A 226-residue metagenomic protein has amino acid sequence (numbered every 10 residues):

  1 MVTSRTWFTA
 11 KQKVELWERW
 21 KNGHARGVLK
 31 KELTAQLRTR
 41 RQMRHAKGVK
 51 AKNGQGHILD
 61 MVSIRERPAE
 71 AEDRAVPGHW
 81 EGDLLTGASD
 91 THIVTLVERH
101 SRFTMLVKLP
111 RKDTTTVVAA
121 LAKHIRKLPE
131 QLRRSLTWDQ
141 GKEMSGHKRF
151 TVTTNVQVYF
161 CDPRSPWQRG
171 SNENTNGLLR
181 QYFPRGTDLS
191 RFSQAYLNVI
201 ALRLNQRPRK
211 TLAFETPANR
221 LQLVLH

Functional and structural regions predicted by a protein language model:
F8-A25: Short, amphipathic alpha-helical "recognition" segments used to contact nucleic acids or chromatin
L16, D83, L96, R102 (+5 more regions): Mobile genetic element proteins and their domesticated derivatives, centered on retroelements and DNA transposons
K31-E72: Basic, flexible linker segments flanking DNA-binding modules in nucleic acid-interacting mobile-element proteins
E72, L85-M105: Short conserved beta-strand segments at catalytic cores or DNA/RNA-binding microdomains of nucleic-acid binding
P77-T86: Two-metal-ion RNase H-like nuclease active-site motif
T86-S89, L106-E130: Active-site beta-loop-alpha junctions of metal-dependent nucleic acid enzymes, especially the RNase H-like/DDE
R126, G141, K148-H226: Charged alpha-helix within mobile-element recombinases
E130-M144: Acidic/histidine-rich, metal-coordinating catalytic segments
